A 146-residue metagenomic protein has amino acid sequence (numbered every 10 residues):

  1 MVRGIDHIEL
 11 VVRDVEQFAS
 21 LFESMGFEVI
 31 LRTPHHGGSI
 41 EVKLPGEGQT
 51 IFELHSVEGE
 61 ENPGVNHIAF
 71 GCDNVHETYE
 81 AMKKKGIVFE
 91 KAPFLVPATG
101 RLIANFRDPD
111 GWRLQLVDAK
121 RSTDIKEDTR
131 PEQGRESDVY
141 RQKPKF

Functional and structural regions predicted by a protein language model:
V2, S24, N62, G86-I87: Alpha-helix termination/capping residues and helix-transition junctions
V2-R3, E9-T50: Core segments of cupin and vicinal oxygen chelate
G4-R13, V42-K43, G59-K83, L102-R107 (+1 more regions): Vicinal oxygen chelate
R32, Y79-F146: Vicinal oxygen chelate
G48, E58-E60, V88, S122: Active-site/binding-pocket entry motifs
F52-H55, Q115: Conserved beta-strand in the GNAT
L54-V57, K91: A generic local structural motif
